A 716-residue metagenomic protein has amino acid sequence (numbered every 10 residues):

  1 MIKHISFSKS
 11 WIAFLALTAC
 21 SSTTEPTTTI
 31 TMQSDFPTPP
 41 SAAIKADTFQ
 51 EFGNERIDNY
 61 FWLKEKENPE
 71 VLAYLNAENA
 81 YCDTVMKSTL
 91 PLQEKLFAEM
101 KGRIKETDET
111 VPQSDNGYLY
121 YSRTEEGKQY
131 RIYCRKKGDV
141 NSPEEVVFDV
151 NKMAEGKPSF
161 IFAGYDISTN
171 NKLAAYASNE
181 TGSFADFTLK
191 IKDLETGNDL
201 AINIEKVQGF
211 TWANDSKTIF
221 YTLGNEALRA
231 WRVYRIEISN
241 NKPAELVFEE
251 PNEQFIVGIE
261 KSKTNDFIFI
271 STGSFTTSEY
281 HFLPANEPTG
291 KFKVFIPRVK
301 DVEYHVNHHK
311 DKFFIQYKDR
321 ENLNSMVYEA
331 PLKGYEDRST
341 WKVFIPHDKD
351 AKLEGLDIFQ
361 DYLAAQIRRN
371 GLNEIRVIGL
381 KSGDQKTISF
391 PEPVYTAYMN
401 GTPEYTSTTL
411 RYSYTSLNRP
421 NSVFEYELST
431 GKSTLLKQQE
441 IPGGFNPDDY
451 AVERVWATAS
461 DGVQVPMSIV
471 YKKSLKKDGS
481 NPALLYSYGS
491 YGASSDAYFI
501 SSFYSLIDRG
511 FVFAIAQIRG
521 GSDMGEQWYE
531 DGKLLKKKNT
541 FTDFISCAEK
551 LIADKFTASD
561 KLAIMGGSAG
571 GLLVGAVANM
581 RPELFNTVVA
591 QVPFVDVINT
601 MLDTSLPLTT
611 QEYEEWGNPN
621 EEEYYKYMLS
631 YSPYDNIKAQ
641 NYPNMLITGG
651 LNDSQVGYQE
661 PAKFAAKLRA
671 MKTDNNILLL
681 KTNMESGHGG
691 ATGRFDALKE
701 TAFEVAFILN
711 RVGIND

Functional and structural regions predicted by a protein language model:
T18-S21: C-terminal motif of bacterial Sec signal peptides marking the signal peptidase cleavage site
T27-M86, L90, E94-D108: N-terminal pre-domain segments of enzymes
A73-D166, F255-H308, Q316, K342-V343 (+9 more regions): Non-catalytic accessory segments flanking enzyme active sites
N116, N170-A174, S216, N265 (+3 more regions): Conserved loop/turn motif of beta-propeller repeat scaffolds
C134-K137, K190-D193, V233-S239, F282-N286 (+2 more regions): Beta-propeller blade signature
E144-G164, A175-L223, A227, R232-Y234 (+2 more regions): Asp-box/WD-like beta-propeller blade repeats and closely related beta-sheet repeat scaffolds
N151-Y165, A177-A185, N198, P391 (+8 more regions): Cap/lid segment of the alpha/beta-hydrolase catalytic domain
I515-D716: Active-site-proximal cap/loop segments of hydrolase catalytic domains
